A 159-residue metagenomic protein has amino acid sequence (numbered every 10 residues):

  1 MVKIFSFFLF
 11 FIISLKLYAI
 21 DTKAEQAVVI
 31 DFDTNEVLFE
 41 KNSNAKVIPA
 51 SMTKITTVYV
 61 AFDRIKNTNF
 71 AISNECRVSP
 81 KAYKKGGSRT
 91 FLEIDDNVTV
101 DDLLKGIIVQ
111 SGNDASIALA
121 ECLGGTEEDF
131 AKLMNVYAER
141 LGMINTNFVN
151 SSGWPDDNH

Functional and structural regions predicted by a protein language model:
V2-F10: Sec-dependent signal peptide recognition, specifically the positively charged N-region followed immediately by
L9-Y18: Hydrophobic h-region of N-terminal signal peptides that target proteins for export in Gram-negative bacteria
Y18-H159: Active-site-adjacent loops and short helices of periplasmic peptidoglycan-processing enzymes
